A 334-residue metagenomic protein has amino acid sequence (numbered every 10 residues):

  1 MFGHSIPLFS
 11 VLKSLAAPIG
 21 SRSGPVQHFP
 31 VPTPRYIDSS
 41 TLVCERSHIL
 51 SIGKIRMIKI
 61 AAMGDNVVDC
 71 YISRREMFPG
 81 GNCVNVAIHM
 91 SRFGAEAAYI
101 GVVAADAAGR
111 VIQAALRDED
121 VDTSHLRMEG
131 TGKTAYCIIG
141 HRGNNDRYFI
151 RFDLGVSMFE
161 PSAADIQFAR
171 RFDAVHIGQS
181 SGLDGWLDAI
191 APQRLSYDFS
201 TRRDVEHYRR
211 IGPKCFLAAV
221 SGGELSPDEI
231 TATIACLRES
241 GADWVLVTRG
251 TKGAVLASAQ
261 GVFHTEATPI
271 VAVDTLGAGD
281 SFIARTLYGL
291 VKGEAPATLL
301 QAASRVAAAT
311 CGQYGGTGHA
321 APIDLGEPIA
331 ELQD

Functional and structural regions predicted by a protein language model:
M1-L15: Extreme N-terminal basic, low-complexity initiation segments that serve as generic localization/processing leaders
H4, Q27-H28, Y36, H48: Low-complexity, intrinsically disordered or signal/transmembrane-proximal segments
R35-D38, V43-V121: Glycine-rich phosphate/adenosyl-contacting loop at the front of the ribokinase-like
M57, T231-D334: Conserved phosphate-binding/catalytic region of the ribokinase-like
D65-N66, G223, S281: Active-site metal-binding loops of divalent metal-dependent hydrolases
V68-C70, M77, A95-A174, E327-D334: Conserved N-terminal subdomain of the carbohydrate kinase-like
G81-V84, L154-G155, F199-V205, G222-S226 (+1 more regions): Short, acidic/turn-prone active-site loops that include or flank metal/cofactor- and phosphate-binding residues
D173-C236, G253: Conserved beta-alpha-beta core of the PfkB/ribokinase-like small-molecule kinase fold
